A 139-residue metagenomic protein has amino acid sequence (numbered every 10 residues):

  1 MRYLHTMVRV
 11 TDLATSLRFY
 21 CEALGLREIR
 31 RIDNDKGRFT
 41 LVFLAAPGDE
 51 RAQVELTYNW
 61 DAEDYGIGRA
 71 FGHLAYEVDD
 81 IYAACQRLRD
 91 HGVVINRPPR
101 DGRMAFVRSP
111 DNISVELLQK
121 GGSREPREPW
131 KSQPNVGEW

Functional and structural regions predicted by a protein language model:
M1, K36, R51, G66-R69 (+1 more regions): A generic fold-level signal
R2-T11, L41-A46, A62-H91, R103-S109 (+1 more regions): Vicinal oxygen chelate
M7-R51: Core segments of cupin and vicinal oxygen chelate
I29-I32, Y76, Y82-W139: Vicinal oxygen chelate
D49-E50, A62, S123: Active-site/binding-pocket entry motifs
R51-Q53, S114: Short, mixed charged/polar active-site loops that provide acid/base catalysis or chelate metal/phosphate cofactors
